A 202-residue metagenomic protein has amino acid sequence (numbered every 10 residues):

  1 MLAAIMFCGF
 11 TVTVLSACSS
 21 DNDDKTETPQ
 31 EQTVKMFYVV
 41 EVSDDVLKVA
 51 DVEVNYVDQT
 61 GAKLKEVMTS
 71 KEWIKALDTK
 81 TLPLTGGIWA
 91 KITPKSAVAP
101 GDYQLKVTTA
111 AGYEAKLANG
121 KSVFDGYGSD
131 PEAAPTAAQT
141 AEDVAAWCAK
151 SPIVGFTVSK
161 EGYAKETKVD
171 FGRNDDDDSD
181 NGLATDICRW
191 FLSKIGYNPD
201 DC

Functional and structural regions predicted by a protein language model:
M1-I5: Bacterial N-terminal signal peptides that target proteins for export
F10-F37, D176-T185, P199-C202: Bacterial Sec-dependent N-terminal signal peptides
T28-Q30, E72-L84, F156-G162, V169-N174: Extracellular and analogous surface-interaction loops
F37-T79: Post-signal-peptide N-terminal segment of Sec-exported extracytoplasmic proteins
A62-L82, V123-A138, S151-P152: Short, solvent-exposed S/T- and G/P-enriched segments that are highly enriched in secreted/extracellular and lumenal
L64-L117: Mature extracytoplasmic domains of secretory-pathway proteins
K106, A110-P131, P135, V144-W147: C2-type phospholipid-binding modules
G128-D201: C-terminal partner/receptor-binding element of secreted or periplasmic proteins
